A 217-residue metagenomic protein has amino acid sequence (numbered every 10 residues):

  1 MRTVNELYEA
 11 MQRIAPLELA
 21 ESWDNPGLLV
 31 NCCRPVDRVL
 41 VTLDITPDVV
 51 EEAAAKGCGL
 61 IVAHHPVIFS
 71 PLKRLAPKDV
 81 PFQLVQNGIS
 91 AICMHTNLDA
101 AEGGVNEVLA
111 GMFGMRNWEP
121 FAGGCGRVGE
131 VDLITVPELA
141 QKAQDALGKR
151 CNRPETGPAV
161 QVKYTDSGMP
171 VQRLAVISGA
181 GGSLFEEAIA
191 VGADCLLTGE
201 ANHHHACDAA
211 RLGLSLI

Functional and structural regions predicted by a protein language model:
M1-I217: Hydrophobic structural segments
